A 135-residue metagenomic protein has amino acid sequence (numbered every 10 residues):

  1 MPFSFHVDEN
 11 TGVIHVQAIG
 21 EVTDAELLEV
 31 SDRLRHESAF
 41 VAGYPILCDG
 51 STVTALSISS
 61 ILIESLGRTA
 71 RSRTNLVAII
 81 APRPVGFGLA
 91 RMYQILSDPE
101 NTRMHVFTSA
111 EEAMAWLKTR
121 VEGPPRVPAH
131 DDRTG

Functional and structural regions predicted by a protein language model:
M1-G135: Amphipathic, Lys/Arg-enriched alpha-helical "gate/interface" segment within cytosolic domains that mediates
